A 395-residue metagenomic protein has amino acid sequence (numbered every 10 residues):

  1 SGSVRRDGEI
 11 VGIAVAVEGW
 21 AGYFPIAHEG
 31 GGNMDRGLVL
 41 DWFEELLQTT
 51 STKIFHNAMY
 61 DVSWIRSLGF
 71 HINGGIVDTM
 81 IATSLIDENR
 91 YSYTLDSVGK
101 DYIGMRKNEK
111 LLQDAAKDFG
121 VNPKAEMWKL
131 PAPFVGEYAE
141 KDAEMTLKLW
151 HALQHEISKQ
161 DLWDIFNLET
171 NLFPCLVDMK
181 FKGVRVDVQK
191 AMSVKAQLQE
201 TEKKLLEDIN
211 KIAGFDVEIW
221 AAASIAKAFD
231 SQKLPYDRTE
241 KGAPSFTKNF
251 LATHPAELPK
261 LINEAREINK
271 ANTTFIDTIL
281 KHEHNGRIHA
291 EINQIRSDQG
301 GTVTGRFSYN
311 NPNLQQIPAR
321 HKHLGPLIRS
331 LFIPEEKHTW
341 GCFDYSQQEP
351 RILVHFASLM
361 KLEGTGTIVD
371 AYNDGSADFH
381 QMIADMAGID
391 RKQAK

Functional and structural regions predicted by a protein language model:
S1-E29, N73, R90, K100-L327 (+3 more regions): Conserved "right-hand" nucleotidyltransferase catalytic core of DNA-directed polymerases
S1-S97, D101, Q199, R320-G325 (+2 more regions): Conserved RNase H-like, two-metal-ion catalytic cores of nucleic-acid enzymes
T52, T339-W340: Structural motif
N73-G74, L234-E240, S358-D374: Cytochrome P450 catalytic domain signature, combining two hallmark sequence patches
I76-M80, F166-T170, R391-K395: Alpha-helical scaffolds flanking conserved acidic
L85-E88, F343, A371-D374: Conserved, non-catalytic sequence blocks in retroelement Pol enzymes and Pol-derived host proteins
A371, G375-K392: Generic long, charged, amphipathic alpha-helical segments
